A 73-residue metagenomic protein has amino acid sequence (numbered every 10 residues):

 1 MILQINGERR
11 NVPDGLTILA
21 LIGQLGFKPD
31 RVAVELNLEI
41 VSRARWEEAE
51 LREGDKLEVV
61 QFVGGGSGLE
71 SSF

Functional and structural regions predicted by a protein language model:
I2-Q4, R9-W46, V60-F62: Compact, glycine-rich, soluble single-domain proteins
W46-E47, S71: Short amphipathic alpha-helical segments
G54-L57: Loop/turn positions that initiate beta-strands
G64-F73: Short, Lys/Arg- and Gly-enriched loop/turn segments at beta-strand edges
